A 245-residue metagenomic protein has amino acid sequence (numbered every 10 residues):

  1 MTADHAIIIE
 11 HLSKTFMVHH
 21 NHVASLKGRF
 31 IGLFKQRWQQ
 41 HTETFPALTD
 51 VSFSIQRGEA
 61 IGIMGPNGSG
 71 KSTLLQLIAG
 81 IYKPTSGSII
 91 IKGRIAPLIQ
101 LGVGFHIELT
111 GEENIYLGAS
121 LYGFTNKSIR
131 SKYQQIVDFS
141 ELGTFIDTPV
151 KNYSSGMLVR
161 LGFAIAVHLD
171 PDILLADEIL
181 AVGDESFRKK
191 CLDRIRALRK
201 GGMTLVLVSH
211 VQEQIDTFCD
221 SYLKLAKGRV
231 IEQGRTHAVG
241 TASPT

Functional and structural regions predicted by a protein language model:
T2-A47, G240-T245: Pre-NBD coupling/linker segments of ABC/ABC-like ATPases
G28-K35, Y116, S128-F145: Conserved ABC ATPase "signature" region
M64-P66: The feature captures the beta-strand-to-loop junction immediately N-terminal to the Walker
S209-H210: H-loop/switch region of ABC-family ATPase nucleotide-binding domains
I215-T217: A short, surface-exposed alpha-helical micro-motif characterized by mixed small hydrophobic and charged/polar residues
K227-G228: Conserved ABC ATPase "signature" C-loop
